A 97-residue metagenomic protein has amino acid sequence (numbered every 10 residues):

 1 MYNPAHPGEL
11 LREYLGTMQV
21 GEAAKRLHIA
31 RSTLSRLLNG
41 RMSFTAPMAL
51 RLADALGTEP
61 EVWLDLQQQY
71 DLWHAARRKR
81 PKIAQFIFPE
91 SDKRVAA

Functional and structural regions predicted by a protein language model:
M1-G21, E61, D65: A short, Lys/Arg-rich alpha-helix, primarily the initiator
T17, L64-A97: Short, charged recognition helix plus adjacent turn of helix-turn-helix-like nucleic-acid-binding domains
T17-R36: Short alpha-helical DNA-recognition segment
N39-R41, Q68: Residue-level detection of the helix-turn-helix DNA-binding "recognition helix"
P47-Q67: DNA major-groove recognition helix of helix-turn-helix/homeodomain DNA-binding modules
